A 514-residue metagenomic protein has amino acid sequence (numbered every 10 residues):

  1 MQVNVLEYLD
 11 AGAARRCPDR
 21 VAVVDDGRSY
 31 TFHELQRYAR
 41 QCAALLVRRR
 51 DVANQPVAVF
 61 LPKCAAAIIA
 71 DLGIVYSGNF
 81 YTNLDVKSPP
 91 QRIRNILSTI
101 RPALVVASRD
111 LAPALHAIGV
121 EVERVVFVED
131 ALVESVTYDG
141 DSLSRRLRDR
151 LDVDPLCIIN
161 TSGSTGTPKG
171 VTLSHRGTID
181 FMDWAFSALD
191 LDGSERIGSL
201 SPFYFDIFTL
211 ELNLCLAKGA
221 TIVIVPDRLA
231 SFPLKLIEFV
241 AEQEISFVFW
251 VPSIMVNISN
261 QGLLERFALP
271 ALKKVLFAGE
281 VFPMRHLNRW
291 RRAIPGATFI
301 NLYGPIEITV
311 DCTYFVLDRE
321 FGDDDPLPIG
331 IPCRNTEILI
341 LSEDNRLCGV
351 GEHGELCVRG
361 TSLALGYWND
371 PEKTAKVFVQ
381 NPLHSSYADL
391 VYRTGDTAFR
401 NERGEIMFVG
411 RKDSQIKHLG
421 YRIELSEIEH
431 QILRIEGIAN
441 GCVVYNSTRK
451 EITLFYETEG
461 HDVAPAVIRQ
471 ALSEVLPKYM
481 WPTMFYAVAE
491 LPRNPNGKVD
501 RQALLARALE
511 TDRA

Functional and structural regions predicted by a protein language model:
M1, V5-L6, V105-R148, T178 (+2 more regions): AMP-dependent adenylate-forming
M1-I158, L173, D180, P283 (+3 more regions): AMP-binding/adenylate-forming domain of the ANL superfamily
D10-A11, A65-D85, A185-F186, D206-A220 (+2 more regions): Hydrophobic alpha-helical segments in the ANL/AMP-binding
L61-A65, T82-S98, R109-A112, A220-Q243 (+4 more regions): ATP-dependent adenylate-forming carboxylate-activation enzymes
L61-C64, D85, L191, S201-F205 (+3 more regions): Conserved AMP-binding
S142-N160, T167, L191-I197, F203: Conserved pre-ATP/AMP-binding loop-to-beta segment of ANL
K169-R196, D206-S246: Conserved AMP-binding/adenylation subdomain of ANL enzymes
A217-A220, I245-F249, S259-P328, E337: Gly/Ser/Thr-rich phosphate-binding loop
